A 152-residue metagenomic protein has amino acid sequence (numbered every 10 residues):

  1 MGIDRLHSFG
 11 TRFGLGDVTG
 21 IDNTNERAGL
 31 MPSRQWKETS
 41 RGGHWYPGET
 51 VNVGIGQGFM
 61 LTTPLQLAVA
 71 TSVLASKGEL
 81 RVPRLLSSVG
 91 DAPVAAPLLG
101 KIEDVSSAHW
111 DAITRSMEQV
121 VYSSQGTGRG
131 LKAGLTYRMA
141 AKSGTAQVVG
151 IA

Functional and structural regions predicted by a protein language model:
M1-A152: Beta-lactam-recognizing serine transpeptidase/beta-lactamase-like catalytic domain environment
